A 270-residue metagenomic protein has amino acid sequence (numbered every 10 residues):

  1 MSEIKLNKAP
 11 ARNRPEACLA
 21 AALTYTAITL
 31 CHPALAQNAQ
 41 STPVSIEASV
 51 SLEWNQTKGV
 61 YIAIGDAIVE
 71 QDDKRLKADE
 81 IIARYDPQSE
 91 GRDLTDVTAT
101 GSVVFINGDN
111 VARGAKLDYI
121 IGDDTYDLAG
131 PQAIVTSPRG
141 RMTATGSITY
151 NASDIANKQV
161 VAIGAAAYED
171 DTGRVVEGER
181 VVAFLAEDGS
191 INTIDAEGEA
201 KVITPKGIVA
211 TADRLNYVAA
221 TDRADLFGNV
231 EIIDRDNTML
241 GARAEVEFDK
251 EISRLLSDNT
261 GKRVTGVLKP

Functional and structural regions predicted by a protein language model:
S2-K5, Y25, A34-A36: Cleavable N-terminal export/targeting peptides
E3-A20: Bacterial N-terminal signal peptides that target proteins for export
R12-N13, T29, A39-T42: Extreme N-terminus of proteins, especially the signal/transit-peptide cleavage junction and the first residues
A17-L30: Bacterial N-terminal signal peptides
A34-P270: N-terminal amphipathic/hydrophobic interface segments
